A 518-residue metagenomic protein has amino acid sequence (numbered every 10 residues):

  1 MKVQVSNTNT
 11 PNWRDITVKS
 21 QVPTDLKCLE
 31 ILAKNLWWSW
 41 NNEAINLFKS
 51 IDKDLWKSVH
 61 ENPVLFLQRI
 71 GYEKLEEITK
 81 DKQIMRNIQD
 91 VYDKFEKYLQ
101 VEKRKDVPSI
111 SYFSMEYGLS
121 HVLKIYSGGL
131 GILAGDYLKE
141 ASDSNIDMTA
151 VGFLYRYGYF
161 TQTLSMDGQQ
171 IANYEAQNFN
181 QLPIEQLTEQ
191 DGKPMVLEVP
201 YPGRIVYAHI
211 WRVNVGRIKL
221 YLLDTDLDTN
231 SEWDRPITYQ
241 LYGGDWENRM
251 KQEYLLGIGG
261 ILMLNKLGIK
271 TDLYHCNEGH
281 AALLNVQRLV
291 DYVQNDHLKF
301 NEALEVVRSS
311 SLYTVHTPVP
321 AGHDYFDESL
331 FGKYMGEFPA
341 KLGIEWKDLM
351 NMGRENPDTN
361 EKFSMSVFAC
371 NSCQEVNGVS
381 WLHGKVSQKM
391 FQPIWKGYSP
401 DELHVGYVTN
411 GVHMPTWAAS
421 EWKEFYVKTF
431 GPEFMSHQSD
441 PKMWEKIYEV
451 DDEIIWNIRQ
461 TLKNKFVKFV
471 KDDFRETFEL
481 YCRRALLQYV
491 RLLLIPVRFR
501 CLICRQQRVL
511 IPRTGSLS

Functional and structural regions predicted by a protein language model:
M1-S518: Catalytic cores of carbohydrate-active enzymes across secretory and cytosolic contexts
